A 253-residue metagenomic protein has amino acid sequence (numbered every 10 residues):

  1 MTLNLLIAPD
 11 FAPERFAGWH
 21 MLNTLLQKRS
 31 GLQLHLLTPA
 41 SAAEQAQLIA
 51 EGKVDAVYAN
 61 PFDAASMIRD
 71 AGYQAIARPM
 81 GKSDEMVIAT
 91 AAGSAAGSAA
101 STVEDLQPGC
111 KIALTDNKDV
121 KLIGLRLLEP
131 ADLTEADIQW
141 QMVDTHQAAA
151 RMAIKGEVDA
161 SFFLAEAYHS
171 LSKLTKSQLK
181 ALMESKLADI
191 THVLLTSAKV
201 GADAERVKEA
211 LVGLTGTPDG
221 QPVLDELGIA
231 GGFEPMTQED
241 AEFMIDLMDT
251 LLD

Functional and structural regions predicted by a protein language model:
M1-A8, G81-I88, L174-L211, I229-L247: Periplasmic-binding protein-like
M1-K53, A59-F62, D219-D253: N-terminal hydrophobic or amphipathic helices and topogenic motifs
N4-Q27, E85-A150, E166: Bilobed "Venus flytrap"/periplasmic-binding protein-like clamshell domains and structurally analogous long
L36-Q47, A136-R151, A188-D189: Short helix-initiation/N-cap motifs at beta->coil->alpha
Q47-D105: Acidic, polar ligand-binding/catalytic clefts
Y58-D70, M152-Q178: A ligand-binding cleft/hinge motif common to bilobed small-molecule-binding domains
